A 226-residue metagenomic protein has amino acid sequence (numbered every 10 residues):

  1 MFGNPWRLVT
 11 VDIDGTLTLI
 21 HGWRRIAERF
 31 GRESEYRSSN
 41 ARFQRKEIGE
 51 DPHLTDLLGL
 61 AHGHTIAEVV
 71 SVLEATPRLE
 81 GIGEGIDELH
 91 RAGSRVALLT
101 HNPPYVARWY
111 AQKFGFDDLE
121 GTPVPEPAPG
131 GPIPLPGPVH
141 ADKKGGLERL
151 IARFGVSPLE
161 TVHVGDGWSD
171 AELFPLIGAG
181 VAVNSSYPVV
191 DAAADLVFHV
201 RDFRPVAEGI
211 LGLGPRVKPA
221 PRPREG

Functional and structural regions predicted by a protein language model:
M1-T55: Active-site neighborhood of HAD-like aspartate-dependent phosphohydrolases
G3-N4, A92-S94, L150-S157, L213-G214: Glycine-rich phosphate-binding loop signature in dinucleotide/nucleotide-binding domains
D51-E84: Metal-dependent phosphoesterase signature
V70-G83, L99-H101, T122, L135-A141: Conserved beta-strand/loop elements of the cytosolic catalytic core of P-type E1-E2 ATPases, chiefly in the P-domain
I82-F114, D118-P123, F174: Substrate-recognition element of Asp-dependent hydrolases with the DxDx(T/V) motif
V96, T100-H101, E160-V200: Acidic, Mg2+-coordinating phosphoryl-transfer loop and its flanking beta/alpha structural elements, shared across
Q112-T161, A171, A193: Substrate-recognition "cap/lid" segment bordering the active-site pocket of phosphatases
L119-G121, L196-P205: Short acidic-hydrophobic, aromatic-tinged amphipathic segments that line or gate anion-handling sites
